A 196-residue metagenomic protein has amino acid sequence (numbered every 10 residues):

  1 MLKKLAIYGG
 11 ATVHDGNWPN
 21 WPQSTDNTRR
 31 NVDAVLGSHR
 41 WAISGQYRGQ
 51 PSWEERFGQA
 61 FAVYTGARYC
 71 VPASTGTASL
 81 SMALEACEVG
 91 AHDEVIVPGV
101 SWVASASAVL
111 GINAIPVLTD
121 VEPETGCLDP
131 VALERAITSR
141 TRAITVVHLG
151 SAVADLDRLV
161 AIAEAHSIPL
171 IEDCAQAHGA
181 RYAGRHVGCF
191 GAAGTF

Functional and structural regions predicted by a protein language model:
M1-T77, M82-A86, E164: Conserved PLP-binding active-site segment in aminotransferase class I/II-type PLP enzymes
V32, F61, S79, V95 (+4 more regions): Generic structural signal for small/hydrophobic residues in well-ordered secondary structure, especially within
A67, A114, S167-I168: Short glycine/serine/threonine/alanine-rich loop segments
V71, I96, V117, P169-I171 (+1 more regions): Structural detector of well-ordered beta-strand residues that form the stable sheet scaffold of enzyme domains
T75, V100, L149: Flexible loop residues that form catalytic and substrate-binding hotspots at small-molecule/glycan-binding clefts
S81-I137: Conserved PLP-anchoring active-site segment centered on the Schiff-base-forming lysine
E124-F196: Active-site phosphate-binding strand-loop segment of PLP-dependent enzymes
